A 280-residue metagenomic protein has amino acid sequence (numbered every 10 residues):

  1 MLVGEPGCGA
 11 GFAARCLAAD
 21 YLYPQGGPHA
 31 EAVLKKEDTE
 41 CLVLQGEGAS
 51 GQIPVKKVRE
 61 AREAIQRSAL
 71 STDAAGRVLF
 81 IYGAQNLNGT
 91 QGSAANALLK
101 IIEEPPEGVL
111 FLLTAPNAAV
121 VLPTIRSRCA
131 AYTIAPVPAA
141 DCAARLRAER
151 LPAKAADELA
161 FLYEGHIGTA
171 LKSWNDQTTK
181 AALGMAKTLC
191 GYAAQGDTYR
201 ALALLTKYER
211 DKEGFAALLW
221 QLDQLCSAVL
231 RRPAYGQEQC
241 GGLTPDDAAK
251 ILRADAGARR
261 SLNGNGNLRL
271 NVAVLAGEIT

Functional and structural regions predicted by a protein language model:
M1-S93: Clamp-loader machinery-focused feature within the broader ASCE/P-loop NTPase space
M1-V33, E107-G108, P116-Q221, A228-T280: Charged, glycine-rich active-site and insertion segments that engage polyanionic ligands
V58, A95-L99, R126: "Short basic amphipathic alpha-helical interaction patches in structured regions
E63, K100, P123, S127: Conserved adenine-binding aromatic site and its adjacent loop/helix in ATP-hydrolyzing domains
Q66, T90, A94-L110: Conserved catalytic/switch belt of AAA+ P-loop NTPases
D73-V78, P106-L112: Loop/turn-to-beta-strand initiation segments
Y82-N88, L99-E103, A119: Catalytic acidic motif of RecA-like/P-loop NTPases
